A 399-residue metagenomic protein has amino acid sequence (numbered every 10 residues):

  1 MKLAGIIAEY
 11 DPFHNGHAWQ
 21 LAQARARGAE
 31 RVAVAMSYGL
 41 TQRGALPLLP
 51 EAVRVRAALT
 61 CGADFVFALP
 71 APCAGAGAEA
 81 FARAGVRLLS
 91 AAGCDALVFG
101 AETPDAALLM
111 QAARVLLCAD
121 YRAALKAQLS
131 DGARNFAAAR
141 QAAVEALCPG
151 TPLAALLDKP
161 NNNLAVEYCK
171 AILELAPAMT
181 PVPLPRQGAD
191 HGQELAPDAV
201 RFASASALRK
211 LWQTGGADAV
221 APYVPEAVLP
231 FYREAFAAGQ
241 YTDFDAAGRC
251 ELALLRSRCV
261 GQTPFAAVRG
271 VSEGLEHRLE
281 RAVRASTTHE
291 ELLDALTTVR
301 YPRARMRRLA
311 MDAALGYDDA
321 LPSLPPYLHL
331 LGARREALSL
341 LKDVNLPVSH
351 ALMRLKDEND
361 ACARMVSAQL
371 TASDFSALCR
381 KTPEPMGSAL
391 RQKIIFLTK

Functional and structural regions predicted by a protein language model:
M1-R54: N-terminal catalytic cores of NTP/NDP-binding nucleotidyl/phosphoryl-transfer enzymes
I7-A8, T41-Q42, A58, P72-C73 (+1 more regions): Short, contiguous strand/loop micro-motifs
R25, L59, V86-S90: Non-catalytic positions within long, well-ordered alpha-helices that form the structural scaffold/packing of enzyme
G28, G62, L173-A176: A broad structural signal for alpha-helix termini and local helix breaks/kinks
E30, D64, D95: Receiver (REC) domain switch/active-site residues of two-component response regulators
V53-V55, L340-L341: Acidic, Ser/Thr-rich peripheral helices and adjacent loops at domain boundaries
V55-P70: A glycine-rich helix N-cap at a beta->alpha junction
A68-K399: Active-site cores that bind ATP or allylic diphosphates and position pyrophosphate for catalysis
